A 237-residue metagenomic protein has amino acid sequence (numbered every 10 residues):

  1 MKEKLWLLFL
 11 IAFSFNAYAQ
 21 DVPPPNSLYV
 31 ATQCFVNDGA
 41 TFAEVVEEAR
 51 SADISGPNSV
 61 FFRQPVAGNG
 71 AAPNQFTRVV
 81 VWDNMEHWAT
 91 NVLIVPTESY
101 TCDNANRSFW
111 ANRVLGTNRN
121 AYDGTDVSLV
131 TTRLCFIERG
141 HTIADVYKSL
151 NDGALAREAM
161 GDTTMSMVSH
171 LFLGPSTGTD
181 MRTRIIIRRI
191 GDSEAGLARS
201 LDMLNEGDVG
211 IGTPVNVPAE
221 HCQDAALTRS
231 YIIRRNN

Functional and structural regions predicted by a protein language model:
K4-F13: Sec-dependent N-terminal signal peptides
F13-A19: C-terminal segment of classical bacterial N-terminal signal peptides
A19-N237: Short S/T/G/P-rich N-terminal loop/turn motif that feeds into the first structured element of a domain
